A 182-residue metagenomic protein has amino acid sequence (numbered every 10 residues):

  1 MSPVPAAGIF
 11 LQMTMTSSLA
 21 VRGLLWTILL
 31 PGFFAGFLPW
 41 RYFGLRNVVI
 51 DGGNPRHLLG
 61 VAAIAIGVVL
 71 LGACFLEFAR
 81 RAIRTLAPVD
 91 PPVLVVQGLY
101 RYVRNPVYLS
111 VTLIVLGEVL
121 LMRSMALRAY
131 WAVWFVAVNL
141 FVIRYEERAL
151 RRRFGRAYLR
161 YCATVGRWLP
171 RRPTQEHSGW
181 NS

Functional and structural regions predicted by a protein language model:
S2-Q97, L109-S182: Membrane-anchoring alpha-helices and their flanking helix-loop junctions
Y102-L109: Histidine-centered phosphotransfer motif of kinases
